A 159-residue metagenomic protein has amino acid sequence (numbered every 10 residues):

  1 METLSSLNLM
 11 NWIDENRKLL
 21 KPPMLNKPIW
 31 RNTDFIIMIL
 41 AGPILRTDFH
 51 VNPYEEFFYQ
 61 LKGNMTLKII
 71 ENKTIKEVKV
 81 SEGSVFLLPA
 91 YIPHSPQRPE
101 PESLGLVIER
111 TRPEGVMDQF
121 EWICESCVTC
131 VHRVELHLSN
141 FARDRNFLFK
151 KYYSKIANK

Functional and structural regions predicted by a protein language model:
M1-Y59, N64-V85, P93-K159: Jelly-roll (double-stranded beta-helix
